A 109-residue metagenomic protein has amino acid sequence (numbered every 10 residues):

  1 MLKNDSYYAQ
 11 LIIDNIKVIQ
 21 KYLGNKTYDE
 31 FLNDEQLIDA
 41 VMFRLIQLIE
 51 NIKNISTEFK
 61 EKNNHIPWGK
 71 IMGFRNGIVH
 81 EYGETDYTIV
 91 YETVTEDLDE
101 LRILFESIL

Functional and structural regions predicted by a protein language model:
M1-L109: Solvent-exposed interaction patches of small proteins and small membrane subunits
